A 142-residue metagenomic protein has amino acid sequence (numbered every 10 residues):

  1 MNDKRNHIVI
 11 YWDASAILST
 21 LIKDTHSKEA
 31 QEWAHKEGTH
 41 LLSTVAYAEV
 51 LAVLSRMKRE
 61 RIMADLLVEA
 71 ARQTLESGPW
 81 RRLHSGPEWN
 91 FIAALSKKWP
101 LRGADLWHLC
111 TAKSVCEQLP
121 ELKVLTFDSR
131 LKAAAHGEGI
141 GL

Functional and structural regions predicted by a protein language model:
M1-A46, M57-E69: Short, well-structured N-terminal submotif of metal-dependent ribonuclease cores
H7-I8, E37-L41, S77-W80, Q118-K123: Short active-site oxyanion
L42-A48, A104-W107: Aromatic- and histidine-enriched alpha-helix N-cap/loop-to-helix transition segments that scaffold the rims
A48-K97: Active-site-proximal, substrate-binding regions of enzyme catalytic domains and RNA-binding/basic surfaces
W80-R130: Active-site neighborhoods of divalent-metal-dependent phosphate/nucleic-acid chemistry enzymes
G139-L142: Hydrophobic beta-strand scaffold residues
